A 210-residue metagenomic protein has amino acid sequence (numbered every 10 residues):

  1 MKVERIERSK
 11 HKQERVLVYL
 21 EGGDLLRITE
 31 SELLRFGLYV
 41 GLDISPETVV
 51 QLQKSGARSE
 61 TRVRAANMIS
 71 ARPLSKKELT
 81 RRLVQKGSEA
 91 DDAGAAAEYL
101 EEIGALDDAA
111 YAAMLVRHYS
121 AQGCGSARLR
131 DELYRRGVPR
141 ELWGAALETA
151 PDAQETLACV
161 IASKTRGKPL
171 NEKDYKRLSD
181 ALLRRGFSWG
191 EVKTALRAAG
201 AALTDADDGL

Functional and structural regions predicted by a protein language model:
M1-L210: An alpha-helical, amphipathic repeat domain used for nucleic-acid recognition, typified by the mTERF helical solenoid
